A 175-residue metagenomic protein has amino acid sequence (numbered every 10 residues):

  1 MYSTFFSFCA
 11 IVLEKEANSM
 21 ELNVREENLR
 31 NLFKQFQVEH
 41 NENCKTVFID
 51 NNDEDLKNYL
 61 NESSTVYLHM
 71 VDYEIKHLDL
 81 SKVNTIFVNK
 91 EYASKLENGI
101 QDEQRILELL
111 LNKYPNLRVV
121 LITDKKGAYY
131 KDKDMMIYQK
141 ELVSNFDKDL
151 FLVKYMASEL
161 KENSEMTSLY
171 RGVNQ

Functional and structural regions predicted by a protein language model:
Y2-Y138, L160-R171: Ribokinase/PfkB-type carbohydrate-kinase core domain
Y138-E159, G172: Short glycine/threonine-rich catalytic loop with a Thr-x-Gly-x-Asp
Q175: Short arginine-rich
